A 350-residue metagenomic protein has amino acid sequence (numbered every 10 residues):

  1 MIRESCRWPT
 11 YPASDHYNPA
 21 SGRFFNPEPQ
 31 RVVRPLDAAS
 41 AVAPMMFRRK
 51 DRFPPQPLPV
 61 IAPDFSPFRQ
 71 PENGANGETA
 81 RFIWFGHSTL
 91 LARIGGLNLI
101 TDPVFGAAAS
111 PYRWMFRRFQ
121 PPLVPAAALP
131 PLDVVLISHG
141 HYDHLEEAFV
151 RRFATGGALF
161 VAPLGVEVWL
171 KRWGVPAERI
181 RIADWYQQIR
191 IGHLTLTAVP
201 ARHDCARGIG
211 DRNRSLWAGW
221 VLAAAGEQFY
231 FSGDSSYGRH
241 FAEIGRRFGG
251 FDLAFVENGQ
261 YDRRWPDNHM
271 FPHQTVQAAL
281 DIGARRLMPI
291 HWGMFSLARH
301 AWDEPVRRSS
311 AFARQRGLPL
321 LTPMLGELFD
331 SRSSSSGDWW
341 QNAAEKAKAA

Functional and structural regions predicted by a protein language model:
M1-A128, L222-F231, D252-G259, Q315: Metallo-beta-lactamase
I2-P27, L129, V134, L159-V168 (+2 more regions): Cap/insert and terminal regions of metallo-dependent hydrolase folds
D51-G77, L159, P163-E227, R308-L328 (+1 more regions): Metallo-beta-lactamase
T89-G95, R190-F251, P266, M270-Q274: Catalytic core of the metallo-beta-lactamase
A92, D102, H139, E146 (+6 more regions): Divalent metal-coordination and catalytic microenvironments
P103-F105, G140, A201-H203, G233-S235 (+3 more regions): Active-site metal-binding loops of divalent metal-dependent hydrolases
F105-P122, C205-D211, D262-N268, S296: Acidic/histidine-rich helix-loop elements that form or flank divalent-metal/phosphate-binding sites at the catalytic
W114-V161, R181-I182, G249-F255: Active-site metal-binding motif and surrounding structural segment of the metallo-beta-lactamase
